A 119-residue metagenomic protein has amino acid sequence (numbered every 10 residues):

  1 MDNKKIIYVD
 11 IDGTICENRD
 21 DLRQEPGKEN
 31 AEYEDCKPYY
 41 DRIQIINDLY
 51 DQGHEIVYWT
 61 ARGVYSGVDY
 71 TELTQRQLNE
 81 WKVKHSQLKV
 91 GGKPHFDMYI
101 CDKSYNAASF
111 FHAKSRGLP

Functional and structural regions predicted by a protein language model:
M1-P119: Catalytic phosphate/metal-binding cores of nucleic-acid and nucleotide-processing enzymes, i.e., regions that mediate
